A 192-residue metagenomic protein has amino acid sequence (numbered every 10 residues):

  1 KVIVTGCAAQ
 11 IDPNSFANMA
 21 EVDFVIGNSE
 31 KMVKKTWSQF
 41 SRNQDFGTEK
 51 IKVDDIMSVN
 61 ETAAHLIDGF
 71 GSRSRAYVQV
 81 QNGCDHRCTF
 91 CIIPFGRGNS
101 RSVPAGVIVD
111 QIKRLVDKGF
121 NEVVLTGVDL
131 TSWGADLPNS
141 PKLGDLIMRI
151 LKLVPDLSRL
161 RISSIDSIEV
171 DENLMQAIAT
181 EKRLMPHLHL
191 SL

Functional and structural regions predicted by a protein language model:
K1-W133, M148, N173, L184 (+1 more regions): Proteins enriched for Cys/Gly/acidic motifs involved in redox and nucleic-acid/cofactor modification
A135-L192: Conserved AdoMet/S-adenosylmethionine-binding subsite of the radical SAM
